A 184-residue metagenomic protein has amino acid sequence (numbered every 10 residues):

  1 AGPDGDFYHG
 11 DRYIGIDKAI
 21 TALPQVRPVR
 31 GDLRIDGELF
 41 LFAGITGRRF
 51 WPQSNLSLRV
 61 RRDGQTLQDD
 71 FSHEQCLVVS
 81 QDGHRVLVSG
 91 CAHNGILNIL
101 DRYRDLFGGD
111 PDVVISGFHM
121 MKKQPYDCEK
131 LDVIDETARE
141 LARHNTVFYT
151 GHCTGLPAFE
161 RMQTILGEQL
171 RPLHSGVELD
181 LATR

Functional and structural regions predicted by a protein language model:
A1-Q75, G167-R184: Metallo-beta-lactamase
D70-C76, S80-S175: Cap/insert and terminal regions of metallo-dependent hydrolase folds
